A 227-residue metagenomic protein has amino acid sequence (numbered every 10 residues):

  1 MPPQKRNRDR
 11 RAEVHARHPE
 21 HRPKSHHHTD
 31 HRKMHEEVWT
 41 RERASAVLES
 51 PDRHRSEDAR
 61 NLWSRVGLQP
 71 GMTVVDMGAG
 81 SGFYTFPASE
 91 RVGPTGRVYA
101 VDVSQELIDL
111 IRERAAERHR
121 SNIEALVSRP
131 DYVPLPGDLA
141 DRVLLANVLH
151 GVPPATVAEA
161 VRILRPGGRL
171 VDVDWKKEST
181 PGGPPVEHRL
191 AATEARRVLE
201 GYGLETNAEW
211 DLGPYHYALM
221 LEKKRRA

Functional and structural regions predicted by a protein language model:
W39-S56: Class I SAM-dependent methyltransferase Rossmann-like catalytic core, especially the SAM/SAH-binding loop
R53-T73: Conserved alpha-helix/loop element of class I SAM-dependent methyltransferases that forms part of the SAM/SAH-binding
V75, S81-Y132: Class I SAM-dependent methyltransferase SAM/SAH-binding core
D131-V143: A short acidic, Gly/Pro-enriched loop at the edge of an enzyme's catalytic core that lines a small-molecule cofactor
D141-P154: A short SAM/SAH-binding and catalytic strip from SAM-dependent methyltransferases
A155-R169: A short glycine-rich, Lys/Arg-flanked "PGG" loop and its adjoining helix->strand segment in the class I
R169-V198: Conserved class I S-adenosyl-L-methionine
D211-A227: Core SAM-dependent methyltransferase catalytic element
